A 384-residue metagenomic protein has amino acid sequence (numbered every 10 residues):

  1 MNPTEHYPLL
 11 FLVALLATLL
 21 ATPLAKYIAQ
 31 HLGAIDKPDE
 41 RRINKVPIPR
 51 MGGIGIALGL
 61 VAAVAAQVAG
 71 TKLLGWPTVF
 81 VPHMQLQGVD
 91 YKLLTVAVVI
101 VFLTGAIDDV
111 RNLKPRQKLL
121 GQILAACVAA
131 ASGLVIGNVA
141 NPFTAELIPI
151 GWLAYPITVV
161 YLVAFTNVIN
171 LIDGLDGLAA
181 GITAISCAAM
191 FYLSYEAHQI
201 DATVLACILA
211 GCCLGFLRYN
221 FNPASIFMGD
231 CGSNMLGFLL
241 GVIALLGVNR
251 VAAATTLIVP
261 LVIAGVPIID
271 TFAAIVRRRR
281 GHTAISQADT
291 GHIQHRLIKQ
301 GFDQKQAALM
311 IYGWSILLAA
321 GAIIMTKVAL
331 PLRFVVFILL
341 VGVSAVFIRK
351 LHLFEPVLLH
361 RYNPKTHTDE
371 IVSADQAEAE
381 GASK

Functional and structural regions predicted by a protein language model:
N2-T271: "…together with the soluble PPM/PP2C metallo-phosphatase catalytic core" -> "…together with the soluble PPM/PP2C
L24-P49, A273-K305, V372-S373: Cytosolic, membrane-interface loops and tails of multi-pass inner-membrane proteins
L24-Y27, F347-N363: Membrane-interface capping segments at transmembrane-helix boundaries
L246-A253, L339-P356: N-terminal hydrophobic signal/anchor transmembrane helix of membrane proteins
A264-F272, A320, V346, K350: Hydrophobic transmembrane alpha-helical segments of multi-pass transport and channel proteins
K299-L317, I323-T326: Alpha-helical transmembrane segments of integral membrane proteins, especially multi-pass inner/plasma-membrane
A320-I338: Extracellular/periplasmic helix-loop-helix junctions in multi-pass membrane proteins
V357-E378: Short, highly charged, low-complexity non-transmembrane loops/tails of multi-pass membrane proteins
